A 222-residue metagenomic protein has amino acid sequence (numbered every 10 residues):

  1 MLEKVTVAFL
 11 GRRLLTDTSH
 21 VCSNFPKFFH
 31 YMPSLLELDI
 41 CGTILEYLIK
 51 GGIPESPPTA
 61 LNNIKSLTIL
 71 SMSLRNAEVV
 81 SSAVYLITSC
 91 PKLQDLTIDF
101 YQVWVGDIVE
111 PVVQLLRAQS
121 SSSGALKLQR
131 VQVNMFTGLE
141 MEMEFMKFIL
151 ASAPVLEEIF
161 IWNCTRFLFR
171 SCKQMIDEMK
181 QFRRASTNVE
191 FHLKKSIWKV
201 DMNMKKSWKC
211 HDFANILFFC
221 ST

Functional and structural regions predicted by a protein language model:
M1-P58, K65-V84, Q94-A118, G138-M146 (+4 more regions): Leucine-rich repeat
F29, I87-T88, L150, R183: N-terminal cationic-hydrophobic initiation segments that often serve targeting/anchoring roles
T43, P91, P154-L156: A generic structural motif
S56, A118-Q129: LRR flanking "cap" motifs
I64-S66, Q129-R130: Short, hydrophobic/aromatic-rich segments at coil-to-beta transitions
S121-A125, K180-A185: Short, conserved catalytic or adaptor-binding loops enriched in Gly and charged residues
A125-K147, P154-N163: C-terminal transmembrane module of eukaryotic multi-pass membrane proteins
